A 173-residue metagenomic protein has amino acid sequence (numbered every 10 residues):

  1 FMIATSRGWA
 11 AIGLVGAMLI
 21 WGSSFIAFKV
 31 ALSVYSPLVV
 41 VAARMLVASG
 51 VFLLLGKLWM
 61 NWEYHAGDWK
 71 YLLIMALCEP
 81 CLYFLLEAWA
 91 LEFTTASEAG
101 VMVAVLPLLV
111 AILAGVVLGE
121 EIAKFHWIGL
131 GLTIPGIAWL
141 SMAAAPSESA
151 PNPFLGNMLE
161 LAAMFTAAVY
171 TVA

Functional and structural regions predicted by a protein language model:
F1-A11: Short, Lys/Arg-rich, polar N-terminal cytosolic tail immediately upstream of the first transmembrane signal-anchor
G13-L14, L72-A76, G100, L130 (+1 more regions): Residue-level signature of transmembrane alpha-helical cores of multipass secondary-active transporters and flippases
M18, M45-S49, P107-L108, L130-T133 (+2 more regions): Residue-level recognition of pore/gate-forming positions within transmembrane alpha-helices of multi-pass
L19-G50, W89, T95-E98, V169-A173: Juxtamembrane helix-loop-helix junctions in multi-pass membrane proteins
I20, S24-F28, L53-V103, L113 (+1 more regions): Specific transmembrane alpha-helical segments of multi-pass solute transporters/efflux pumps, especially DMT/EamA
Y35, G67, T94, E120-I122: Membrane-helix interface residues
F52, L73, V105, L113 (+2 more regions): Hydrophobic transmembrane alpha-helices of multi-pass small-molecule transport proteins
F52, V110-I112, V116, E148-A173: Transmembrane alpha-helical segments that form core, pore/gating elements of small-molecule transporters/exporters
